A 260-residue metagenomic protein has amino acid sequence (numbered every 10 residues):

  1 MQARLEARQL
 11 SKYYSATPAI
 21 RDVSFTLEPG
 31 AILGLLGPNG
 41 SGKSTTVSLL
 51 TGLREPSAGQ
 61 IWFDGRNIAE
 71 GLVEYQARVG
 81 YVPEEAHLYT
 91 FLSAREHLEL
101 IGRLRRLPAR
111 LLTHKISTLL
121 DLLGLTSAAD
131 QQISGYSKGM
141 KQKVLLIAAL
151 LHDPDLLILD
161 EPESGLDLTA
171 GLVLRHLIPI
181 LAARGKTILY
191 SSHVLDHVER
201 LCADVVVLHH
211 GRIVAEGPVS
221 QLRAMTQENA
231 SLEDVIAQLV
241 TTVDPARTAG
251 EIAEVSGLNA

Functional and structural regions predicted by a protein language model:
G59-E70, E74-Y75: Conserved ABC transporter NBD signature motif
E99, R103, R110-A128: Conserved ABC ATPase "signature" region
L157-E161: Catalytic Walker B motif of ABC-type/P-loop ATPase nucleotide-binding domains
G171-R184: Helical segment within the ABC ATPase nucleotide-binding domain
E216-G217: ABC ATPase "signature
